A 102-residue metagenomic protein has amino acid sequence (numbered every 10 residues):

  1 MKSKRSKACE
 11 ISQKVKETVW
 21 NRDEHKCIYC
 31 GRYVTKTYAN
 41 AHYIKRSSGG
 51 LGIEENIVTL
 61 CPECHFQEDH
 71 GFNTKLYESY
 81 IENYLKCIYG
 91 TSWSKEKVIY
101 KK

Functional and structural regions predicted by a protein language model:
M1, V34-K36, I81: Generic preference for hydrophobic/aromatic residues in regular secondary structure cores
M1-K4, Q13: Short, low-complexity interaction segments enriched in Ser/Thr/Pro/Gly
S3-K7, S47-V58, F66-K102: Polybasic, low-complexity binding patches
E10-A39, C61-E63: Short cysteine-rich loop/turn motifs with clustered Cys
N40, I44-K45: Short basic/aromatic active-site micro-motif
